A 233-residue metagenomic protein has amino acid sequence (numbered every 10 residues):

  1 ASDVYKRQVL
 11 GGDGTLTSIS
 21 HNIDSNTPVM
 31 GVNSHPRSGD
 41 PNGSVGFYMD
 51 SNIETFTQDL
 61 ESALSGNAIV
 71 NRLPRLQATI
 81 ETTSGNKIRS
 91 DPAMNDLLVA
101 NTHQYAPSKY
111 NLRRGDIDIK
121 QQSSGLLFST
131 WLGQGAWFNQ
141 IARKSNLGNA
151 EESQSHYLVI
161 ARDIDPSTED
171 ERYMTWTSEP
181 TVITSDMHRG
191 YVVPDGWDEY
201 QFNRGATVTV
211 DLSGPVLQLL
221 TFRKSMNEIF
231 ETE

Functional and structural regions predicted by a protein language model:
A1-Y5: Short, small-residue-biased leader/transition segments that mark boundaries at the very start of proteins
G12-T15, H35, W131-G135: Short glycine-rich anion-binding loops that position phosphate/pyrophosphate groups of nucleotides and phosphorylated
T15-N26, F138-R143: Short Gly/Thr/Asp-enriched flexible loops that form oxyanion-binding sites at enzyme active sites
S25-S38: Beta-strand-loop-alpha-helix segment that lines the small-molecule cofactor/substrate pocket of alpha/beta enzymes
H35-S124: Catalytic core of DAGKc-family lipid kinases
V99, S167-E233: ATP/nucleoside-binding phosphotransfer catalytic cores, i.e., glycine-rich phosphate-binding loops
D118-S167: Gly/Ser/Thr-rich active-site loops/lids in small-molecule metabolic enzymes that frequently grip phosphoryl groups
